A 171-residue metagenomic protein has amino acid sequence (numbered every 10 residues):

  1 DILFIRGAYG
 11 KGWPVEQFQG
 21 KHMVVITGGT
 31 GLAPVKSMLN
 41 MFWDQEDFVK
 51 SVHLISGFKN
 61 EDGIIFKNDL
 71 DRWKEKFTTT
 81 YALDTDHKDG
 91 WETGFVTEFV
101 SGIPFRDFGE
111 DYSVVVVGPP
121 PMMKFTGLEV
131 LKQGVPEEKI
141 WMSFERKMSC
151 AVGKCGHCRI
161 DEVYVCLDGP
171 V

Functional and structural regions predicted by a protein language model:
D1-S149: FNR/FR-type flavoprotein reductase catalytic core
P121, E145-P170: Local cysteine-cluster metal-coordination motifs and their immediate loop/turn environment, predominantly Fe-S cluster
